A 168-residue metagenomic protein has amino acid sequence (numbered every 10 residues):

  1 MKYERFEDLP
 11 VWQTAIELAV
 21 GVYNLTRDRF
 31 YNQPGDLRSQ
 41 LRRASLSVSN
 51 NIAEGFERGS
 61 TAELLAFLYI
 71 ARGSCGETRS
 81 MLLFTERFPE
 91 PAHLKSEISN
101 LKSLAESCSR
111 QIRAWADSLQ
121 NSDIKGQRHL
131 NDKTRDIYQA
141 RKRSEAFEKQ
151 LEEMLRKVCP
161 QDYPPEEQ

Functional and structural regions predicted by a protein language model:
M1-Q168: Amphipathic alpha-helical assembly/interaction segments
